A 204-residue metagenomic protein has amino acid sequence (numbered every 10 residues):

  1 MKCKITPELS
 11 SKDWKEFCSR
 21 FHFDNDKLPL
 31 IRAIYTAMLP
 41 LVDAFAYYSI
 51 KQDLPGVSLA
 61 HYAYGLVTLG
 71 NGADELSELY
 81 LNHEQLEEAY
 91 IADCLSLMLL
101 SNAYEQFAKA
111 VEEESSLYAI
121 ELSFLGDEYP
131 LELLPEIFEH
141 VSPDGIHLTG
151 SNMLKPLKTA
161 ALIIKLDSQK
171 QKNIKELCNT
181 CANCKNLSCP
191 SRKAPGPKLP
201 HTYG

Functional and structural regions predicted by a protein language model:
M1-E84, E88, Y203-G204: Active-site helix-to-loop segments that bind/position phosphate- or nucleotide-bearing substrates and donors across
P29, A33, M98, N102 (+1 more regions): Conserved active-site and cofactor/substrate-binding residues in soluble primary-metabolism enzymes
A33-P40, L97, K109, E113 (+1 more regions): Charged/polar, solvent-exposed surface patches and flexible loops
D43, E112, S116, N186-C189 (+1 more regions): Generic secondary-structure signature for well-ordered alpha-helical cores
L59-D127: Conserved mixed alpha/beta catalytic, RNA-binding, or beta-rich assembly cores of soluble enzyme, regulatory
Y104, A108, L134, C178-C181: Hydrophobic, well-ordered secondary-structure segments
V111-K175: A broadly conserved sequence feature marking short terminus-proximal activation segments in nucleic acid-centric
K158, K165-G204: Cysteine-cluster motifs in flexible loop/terminal segments that predominantly coordinate metals
